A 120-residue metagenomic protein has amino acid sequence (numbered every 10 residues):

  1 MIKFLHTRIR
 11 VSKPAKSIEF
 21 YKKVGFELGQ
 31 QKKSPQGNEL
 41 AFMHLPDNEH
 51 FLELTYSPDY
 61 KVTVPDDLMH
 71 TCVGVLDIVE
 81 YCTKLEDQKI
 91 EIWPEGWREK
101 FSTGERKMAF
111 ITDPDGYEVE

Functional and structural regions predicted by a protein language model:
M1-I2, R8-F51: Core segments of cupin and vicinal oxygen chelate
F4-H6, D66-T71: Eukaryotic phosphotyrosine signaling hubs
R8-R10, C72-L76, T112: Short hydrophobic/aromatic beta-strand micro-patches that form the beta-sheet surface supporting nucleotide- or nucleic
P14, I78-V79, P114: Residues at or immediately preceding the N-termini of alpha-helices
F20, I78-K84: Short amphipathic alpha-helices within nucleic acid-binding modules
Q31-K32, F42, V73, C82-E120: Vicinal oxygen chelate
G37-E39, D67, E105: Exposed loop/turn and edge beta-strand positions of beta-sandwich/beta-sheet ligand-binding modules
P46-F51, K61, L76-E80: Short, charged/polar surface micro-motifs in flexible loops or helix N-caps
